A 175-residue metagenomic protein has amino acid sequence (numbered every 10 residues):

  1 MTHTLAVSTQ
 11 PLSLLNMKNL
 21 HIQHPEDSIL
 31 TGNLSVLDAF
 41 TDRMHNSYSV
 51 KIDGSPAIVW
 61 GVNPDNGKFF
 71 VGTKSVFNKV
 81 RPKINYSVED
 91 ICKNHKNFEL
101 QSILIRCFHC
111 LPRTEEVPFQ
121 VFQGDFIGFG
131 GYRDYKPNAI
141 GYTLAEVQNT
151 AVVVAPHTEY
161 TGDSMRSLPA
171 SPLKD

Functional and structural regions predicted by a protein language model:
V7-P56, P64, K68-R133: Active-site-proximal "nucleotidyltransferase
H45-S49, P56-V59, P137-E146: Catalytic micro-motifs at enzyme active sites that drive phosphoryl/nucleotidyl and oxygen chemistry
V59-G61, V80-R81, S164-S167: Short helix/loop capping segments that flank catalytic or ligand/cofactor-binding pockets
I127-D175: C-terminal catalytic or substrate-handling cores of phosphate/nucleotide- and metal-cofactor-dependent proteins acting
